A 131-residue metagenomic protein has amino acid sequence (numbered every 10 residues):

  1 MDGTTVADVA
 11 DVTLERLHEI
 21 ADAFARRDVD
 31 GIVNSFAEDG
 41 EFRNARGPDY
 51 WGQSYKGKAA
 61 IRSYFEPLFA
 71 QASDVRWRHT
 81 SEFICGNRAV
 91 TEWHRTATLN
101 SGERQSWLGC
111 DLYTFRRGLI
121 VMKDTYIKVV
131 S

Functional and structural regions predicted by a protein language model:
M1-V12, D28, R62-S131: A beta-strand edge to alpha-helix "cap/lid" segment located at domain peripheries
L14-H18: Residue-level signal for cytosolic alpha-helical hairpin/rod architecture
E19-I20, F65: Generic hydrophobic alpha-helical segments
R27, K56: Residue-level signal for the nucleotide or nucleotide-sugar donor/cofactor binding architecture
D28-R43: Short, well-ordered alpha-helical segments enriched in acidic and aromatic residues
F42-S54: A short gly/proline-enriched turn/hairpin at secondary-structure junctions
